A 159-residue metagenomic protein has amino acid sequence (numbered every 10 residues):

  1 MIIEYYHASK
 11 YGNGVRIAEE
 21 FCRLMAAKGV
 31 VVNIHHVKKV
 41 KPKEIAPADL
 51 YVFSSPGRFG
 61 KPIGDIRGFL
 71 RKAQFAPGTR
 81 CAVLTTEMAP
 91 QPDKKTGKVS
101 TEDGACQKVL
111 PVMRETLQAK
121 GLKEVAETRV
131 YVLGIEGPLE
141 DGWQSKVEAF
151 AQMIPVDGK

Functional and structural regions predicted by a protein language model:
M1, H36: Iron-sulfur (Fe-S) cluster-binding modules
I2-K28: N-terminal beta1-alpha1 ligand-phosphate binding loop
R16, L24-K28, N33-H35, P47-K159: FMN-binding flavodoxin-like domain, especially the glycine-rich phosphate-binding loop
K39-K43: Short acidic active-site motifs
